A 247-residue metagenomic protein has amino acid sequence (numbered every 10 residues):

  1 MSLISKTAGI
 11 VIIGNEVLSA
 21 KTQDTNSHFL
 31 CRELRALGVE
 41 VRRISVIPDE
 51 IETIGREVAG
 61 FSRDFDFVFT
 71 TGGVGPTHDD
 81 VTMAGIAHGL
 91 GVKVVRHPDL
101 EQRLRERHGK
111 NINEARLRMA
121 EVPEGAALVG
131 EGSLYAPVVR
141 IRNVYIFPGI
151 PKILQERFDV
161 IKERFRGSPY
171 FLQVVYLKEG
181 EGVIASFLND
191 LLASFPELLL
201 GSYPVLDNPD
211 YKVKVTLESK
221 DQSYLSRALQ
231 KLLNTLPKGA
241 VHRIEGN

Functional and structural regions predicted by a protein language model:
S2-I44, D49, S223-R227: Glycine-rich phosphate/diphosphate-binding loop of Rossmann-like nucleotide-binding domains
S5-A8, R63-F65, P123-E124, Y135 (+2 more regions): Short coil/turn connectors at secondary-structure junctions
I10-I13, L18, F67-G72, V144-I146 (+1 more regions): Short glycine-rich or small-residue beta-strand-to-loop segments that form or flank ligand, phosphate, metal/Fe-S
N15-E16, G73-P76, P151-I153: Short glycine-rich anion-binding loops that position phosphate/pyrophosphate groups of nucleotides and phosphorylated
H28-D80, G85-H88: N-terminal small/polar loop signature for handling phosphorylated ligands or for N-terminal nucleophile
T53-R56, D80-F165: Proline/glycine-rich low-complexity loops and linkers
R142-T235: An accessory alpha-helical subdomain
T235-N247: Conserved short beta-strand edge segments in small beta-sheet-based binding/regulatory domains
